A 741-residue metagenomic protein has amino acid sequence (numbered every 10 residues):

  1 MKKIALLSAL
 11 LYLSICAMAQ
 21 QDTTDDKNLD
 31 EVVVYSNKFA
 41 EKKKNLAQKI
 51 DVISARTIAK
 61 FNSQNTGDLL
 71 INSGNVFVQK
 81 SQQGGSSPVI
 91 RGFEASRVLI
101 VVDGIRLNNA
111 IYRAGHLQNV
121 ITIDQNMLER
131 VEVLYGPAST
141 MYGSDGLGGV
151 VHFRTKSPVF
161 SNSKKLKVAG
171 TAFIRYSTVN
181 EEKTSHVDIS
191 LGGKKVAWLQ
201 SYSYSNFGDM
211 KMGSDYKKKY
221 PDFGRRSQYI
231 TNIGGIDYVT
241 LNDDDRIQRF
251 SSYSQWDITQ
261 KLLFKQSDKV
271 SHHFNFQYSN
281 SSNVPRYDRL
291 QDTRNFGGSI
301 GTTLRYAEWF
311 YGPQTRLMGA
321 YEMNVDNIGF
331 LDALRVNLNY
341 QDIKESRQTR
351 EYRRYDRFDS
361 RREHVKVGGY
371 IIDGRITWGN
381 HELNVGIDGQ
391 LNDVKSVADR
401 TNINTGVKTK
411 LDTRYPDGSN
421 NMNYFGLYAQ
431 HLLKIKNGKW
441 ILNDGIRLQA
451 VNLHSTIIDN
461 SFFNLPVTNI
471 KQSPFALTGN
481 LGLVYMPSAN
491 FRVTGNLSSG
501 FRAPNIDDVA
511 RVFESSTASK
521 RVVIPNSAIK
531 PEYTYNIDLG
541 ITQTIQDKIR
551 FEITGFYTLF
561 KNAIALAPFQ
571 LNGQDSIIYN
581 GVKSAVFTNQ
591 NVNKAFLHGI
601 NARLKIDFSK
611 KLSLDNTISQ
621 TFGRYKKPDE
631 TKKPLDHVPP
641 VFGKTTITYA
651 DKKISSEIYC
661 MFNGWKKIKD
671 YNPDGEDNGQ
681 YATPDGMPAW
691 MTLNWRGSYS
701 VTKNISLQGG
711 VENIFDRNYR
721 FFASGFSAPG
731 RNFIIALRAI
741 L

Functional and structural regions predicted by a protein language model:
T66-L69, S86-V89, V101, Q118-I121 (+3 more regions): N-terminal periplasmic accessory domains that precede and gate Gram-negative outer-membrane beta-barrel machines
L107-P137: Short acidic/polar hinge/loop motifs at secondary-structure boundaries that mediate gating or recognition
N180-N206, K217-R286, T315-L317, K434 (+1 more regions): Transmembrane beta-barrel wall of Gram-negative outer-membrane proteins
R249-Q255, K265-D332, D342-K366, R414 (+1 more regions): Flexible loop and strand-edge segments within Gram-negative outer membrane beta-barrel domains
D342-K344, R400-V407, A450-F462, K471 (+5 more regions): Surface-exposed extracellular loop regions of Gram-negative outer-membrane beta-barrel proteins, predominantly
E363, V367-D373, Y424-G426, I524-K530 (+2 more regions): Outer membrane beta-barrel strand-and-loop segments of large Gram-negative receptors, especially TonB-dependent
N384-R492, F513-A518, F587, D629-E630: Signature of Gram-negative outer-membrane beta-barrel scaffolds
I435-N437, L442, A450-V451, F556-L559 (+3 more regions): Gram-negative outer-membrane beta-barrel transporters
